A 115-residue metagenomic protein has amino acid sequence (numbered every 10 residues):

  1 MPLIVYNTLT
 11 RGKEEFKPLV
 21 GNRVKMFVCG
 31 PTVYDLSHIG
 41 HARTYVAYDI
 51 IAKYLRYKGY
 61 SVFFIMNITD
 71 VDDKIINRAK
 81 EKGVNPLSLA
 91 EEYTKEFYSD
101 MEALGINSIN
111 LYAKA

Functional and structural regions predicted by a protein language model:
P2-A115: N-terminal Rossmann-like or analogous alpha/beta NTP/dinucleotide-binding catalytic cores that position adenine
